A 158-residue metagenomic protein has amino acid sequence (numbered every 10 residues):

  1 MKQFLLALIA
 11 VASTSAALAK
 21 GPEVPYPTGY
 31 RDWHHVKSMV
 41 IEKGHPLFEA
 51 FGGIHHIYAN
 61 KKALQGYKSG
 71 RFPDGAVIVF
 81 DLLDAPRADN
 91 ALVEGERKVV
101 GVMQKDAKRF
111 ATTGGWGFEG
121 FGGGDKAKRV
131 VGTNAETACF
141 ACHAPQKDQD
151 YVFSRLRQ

Functional and structural regions predicted by a protein language model:
M1-F4: Positively charged n-region of N-terminal signal peptides that target proteins for export
L6-A10: Alpha-helical protein-protein interaction scaffolds
T14-A16: N-terminal signal peptide c-region/cleavage motif recognized by signal peptidases
K20-F51, Q65, S69-Q158: Sequence context surrounding c-type heme c attachment/ligation sites in exported
G52-A63: Short, structured beta-strand/loop micro-motifs enriched in basic residues and often containing a Trp
